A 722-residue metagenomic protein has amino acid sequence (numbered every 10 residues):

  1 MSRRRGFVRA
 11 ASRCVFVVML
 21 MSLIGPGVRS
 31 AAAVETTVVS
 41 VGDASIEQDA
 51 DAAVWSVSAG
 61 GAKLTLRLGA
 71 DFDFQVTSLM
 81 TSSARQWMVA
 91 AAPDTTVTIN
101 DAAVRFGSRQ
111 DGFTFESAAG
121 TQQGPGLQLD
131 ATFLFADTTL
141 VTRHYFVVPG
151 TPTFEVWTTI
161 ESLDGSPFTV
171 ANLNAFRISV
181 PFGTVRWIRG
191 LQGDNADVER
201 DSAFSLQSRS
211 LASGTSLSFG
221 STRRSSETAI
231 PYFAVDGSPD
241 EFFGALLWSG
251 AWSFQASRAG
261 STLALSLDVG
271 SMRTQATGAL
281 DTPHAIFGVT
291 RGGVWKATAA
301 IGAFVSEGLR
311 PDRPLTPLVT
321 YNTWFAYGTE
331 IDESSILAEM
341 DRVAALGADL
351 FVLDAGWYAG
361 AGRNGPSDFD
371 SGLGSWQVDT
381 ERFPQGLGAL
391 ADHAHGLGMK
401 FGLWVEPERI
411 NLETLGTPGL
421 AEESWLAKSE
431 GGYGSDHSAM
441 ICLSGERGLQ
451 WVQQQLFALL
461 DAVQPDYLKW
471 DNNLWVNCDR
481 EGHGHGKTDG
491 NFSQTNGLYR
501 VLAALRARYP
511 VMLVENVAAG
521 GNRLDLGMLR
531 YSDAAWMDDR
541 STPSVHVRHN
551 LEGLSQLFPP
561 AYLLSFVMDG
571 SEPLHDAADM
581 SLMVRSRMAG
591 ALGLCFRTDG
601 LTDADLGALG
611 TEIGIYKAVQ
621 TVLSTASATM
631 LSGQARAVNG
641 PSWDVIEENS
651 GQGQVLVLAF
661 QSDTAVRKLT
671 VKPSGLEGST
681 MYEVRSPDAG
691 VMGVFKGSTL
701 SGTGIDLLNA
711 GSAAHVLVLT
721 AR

Functional and structural regions predicted by a protein language model:
C14-G25: Bacterial N-terminal signal peptides
V34-V57, A62-T65, F74-S261, M681-A689: Polysaccharide-binding surfaces and accessory modules of carbohydrate-active proteins
G61, S225-I230, D236, A635-G678 (+1 more regions): Carbohydrate-binding surface patches
G61, T158, T277, Y321 (+5 more regions): Conserved, mostly hydrophobic/aromatic
M272-R291, S712-L719: Short Pro-Gly-centered flexible turn/kink motifs
P314-Q454, V463, Y467: Aromatic-lined carbohydrate-binding/catalytic grooves of carbohydrate-active enzymes
G416-Q450, Q454, T495-G600: Glycan-recognition surfaces
F695-R722: C-terminal beta-strand-rich structural cap/linker in extracellular carbohydrate-active enzymes
